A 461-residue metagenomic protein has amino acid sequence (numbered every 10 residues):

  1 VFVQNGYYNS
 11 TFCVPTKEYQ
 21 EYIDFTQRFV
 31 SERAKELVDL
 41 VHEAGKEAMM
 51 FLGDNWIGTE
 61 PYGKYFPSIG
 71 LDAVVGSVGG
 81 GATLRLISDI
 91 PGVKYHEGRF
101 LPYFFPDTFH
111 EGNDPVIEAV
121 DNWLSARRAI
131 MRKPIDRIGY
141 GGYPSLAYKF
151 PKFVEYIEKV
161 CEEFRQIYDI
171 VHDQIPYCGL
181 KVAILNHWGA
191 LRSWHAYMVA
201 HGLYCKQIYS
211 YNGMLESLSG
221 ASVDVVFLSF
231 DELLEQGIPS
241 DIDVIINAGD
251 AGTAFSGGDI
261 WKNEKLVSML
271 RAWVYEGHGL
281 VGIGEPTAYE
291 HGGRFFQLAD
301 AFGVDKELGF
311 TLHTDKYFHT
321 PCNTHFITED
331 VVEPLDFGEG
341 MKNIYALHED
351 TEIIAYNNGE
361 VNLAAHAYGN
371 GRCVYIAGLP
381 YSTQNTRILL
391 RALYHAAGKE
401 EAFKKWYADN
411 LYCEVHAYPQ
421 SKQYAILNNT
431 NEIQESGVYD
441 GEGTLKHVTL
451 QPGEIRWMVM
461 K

Functional and structural regions predicted by a protein language model:
V1-L71, S77-I87, H172: Polysaccharide-binding and catalytic clefts of secreted carbohydrate-active enzymes
F12, S88-I117, L146-F150, A190: Active-site clefts of carbohydrate-active enzymes
A48-F51, D72-G76, K94-P102, D136-Y140: Hydrophobic faces of well-ordered beta-strands that scaffold small-molecule active sites in alpha/beta enzyme cores
Y65-S68, L84-H96, I130-K133: Acidic (Asp/Glu)-rich catalytic clusters
D107-E118, R192-K206, T253-E264, H291-F296: Short, flexible/disordered intra-domain loops and linkers
V116, N122-S125, P134, P144-K181 (+7 more regions): Extracellular ligand-binding/catalytic regions of CAZymes and related secreted enzymes and adhesion modules
R127, R132-K133, E155-I242: Aromatic-Pro/Gly-enriched surface loop or interdomain linker that acts as a lid/target-recognition segment
G257-V331: A glycine-rich, often tryptophan-bearing local segment used as a flexible ligand/cofactor-contacting loop or short
